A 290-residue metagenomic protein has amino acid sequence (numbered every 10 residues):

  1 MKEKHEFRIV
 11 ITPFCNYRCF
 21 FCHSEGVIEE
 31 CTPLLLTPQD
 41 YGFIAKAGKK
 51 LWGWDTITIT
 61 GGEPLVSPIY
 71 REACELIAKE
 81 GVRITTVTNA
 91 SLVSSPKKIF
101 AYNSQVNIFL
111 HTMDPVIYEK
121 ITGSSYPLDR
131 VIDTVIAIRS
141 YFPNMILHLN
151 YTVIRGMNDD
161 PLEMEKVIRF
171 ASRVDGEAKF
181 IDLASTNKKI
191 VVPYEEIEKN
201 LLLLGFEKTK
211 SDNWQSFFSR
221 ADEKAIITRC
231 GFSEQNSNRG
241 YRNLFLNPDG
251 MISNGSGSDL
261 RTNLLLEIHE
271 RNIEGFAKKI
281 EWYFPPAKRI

Functional and structural regions predicted by a protein language model:
M1-Q39, W52: Canonical Radical SAM [4Fe-4S] cluster-binding loop centered on the CxxxCxxC motif and its immediate flanking residues
H5-I9, I57-I59, I84-T86, V106-I108 (+2 more regions): Hydrophobic faces of well-ordered beta-strands that scaffold small-molecule active sites in alpha/beta enzyme cores
C15, C19-C22, C230, N238 (+1 more regions): Disulfide-bonded cysteines in secreted/extracellular proteins and peptides
R18, G53, E80, Y102 (+2 more regions): Short loop/turn motifs at secondary-structure junctions
E29-F43, P64-Q105, F109-R130, Y151-K166 (+1 more regions): Canonical radical SAM enzyme core domain
F43-G61: Short Fe-S-cluster ligation motifs
V116, K120-I121, Y126-I132, I136 (+2 more regions): Radical SAM enzyme [4Fe-4S]-AdoMet core and its adjacent flexible, acidic and glycine-rich loops/tails across
S233-I290: Flexible mid-to-C-terminal extensions adjoining Fe-S/redox cofactors in radical SAM and related proteins
